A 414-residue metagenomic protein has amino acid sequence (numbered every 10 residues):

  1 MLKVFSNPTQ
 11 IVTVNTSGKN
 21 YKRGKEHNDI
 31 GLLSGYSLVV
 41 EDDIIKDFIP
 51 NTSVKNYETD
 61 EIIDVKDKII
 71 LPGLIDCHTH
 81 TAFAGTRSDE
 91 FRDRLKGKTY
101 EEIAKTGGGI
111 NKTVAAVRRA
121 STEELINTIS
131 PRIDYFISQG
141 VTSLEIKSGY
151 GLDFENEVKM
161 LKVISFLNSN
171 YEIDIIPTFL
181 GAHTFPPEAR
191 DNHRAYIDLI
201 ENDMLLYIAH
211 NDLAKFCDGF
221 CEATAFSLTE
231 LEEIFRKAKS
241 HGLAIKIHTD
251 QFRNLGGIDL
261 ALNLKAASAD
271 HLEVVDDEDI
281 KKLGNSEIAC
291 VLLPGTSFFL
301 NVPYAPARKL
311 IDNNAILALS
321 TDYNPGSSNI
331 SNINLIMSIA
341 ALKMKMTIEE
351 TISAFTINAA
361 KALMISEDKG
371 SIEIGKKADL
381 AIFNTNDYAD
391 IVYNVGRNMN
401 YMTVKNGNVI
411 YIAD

Functional and structural regions predicted by a protein language model:
M1-N56, Y388-D390: N-terminal metal-binding scaffold of metallo-dependent hydrolase/deaminase domains
V4, T59-D64, P177, T403: Conserved beta-strand scaffold positions in the cores of enzyme catalytic domains, especially in NTP/NDP-utilizing
P8, L38, D43, D67 (+14 more regions): Divalent metal-coordination and catalytic microenvironments
K22-H27, F355-I357, K377-D414: C-terminal cap of metal-dependent C-N hydrolases
T52-L71, D76: Active-site metal-binding motif and surrounding structural segment of the metallo-beta-lactamase
K68-T128: Metal-associated gating/positioning segment near the N- to mid-region
T113-T128, D134, T142-L255: Metal-coordinating catalytic core of metallo-dependent amide/deamination hydrolases
A244, N254-S371, F383-A389, V395 (+1 more regions): Active-site-adjacent C-terminal substructures of enzyme catalytic domains
